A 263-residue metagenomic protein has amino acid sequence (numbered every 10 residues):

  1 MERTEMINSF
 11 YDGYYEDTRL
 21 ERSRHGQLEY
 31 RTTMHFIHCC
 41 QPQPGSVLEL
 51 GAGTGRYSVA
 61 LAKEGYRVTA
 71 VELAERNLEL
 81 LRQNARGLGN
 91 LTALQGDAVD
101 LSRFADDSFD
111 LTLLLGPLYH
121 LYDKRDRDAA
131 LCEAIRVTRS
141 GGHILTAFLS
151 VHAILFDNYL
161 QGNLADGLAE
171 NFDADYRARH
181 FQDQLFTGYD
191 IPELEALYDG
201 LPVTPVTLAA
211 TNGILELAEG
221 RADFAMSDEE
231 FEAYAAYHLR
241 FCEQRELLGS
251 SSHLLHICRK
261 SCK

Functional and structural regions predicted by a protein language model:
M1-P44, R56, A60: Conserved class I S-adenosyl-L-methionine
P44-G51: Conserved class I S-adenosyl-L-methionine
R56-D100: Class I SAM-dependent methyltransferase SAM/SAH-binding core
S102-T112: A short acidic, Gly/Pro-enriched loop at the edge of an enzyme's catalytic core that lines a small-molecule cofactor
D128-S140: A short glycine-rich, Lys/Arg-flanked "PGG" loop and its adjoining helix->strand segment in the class I
I144-F172: Conserved class I S-adenosyl-L-methionine
L185-P202, L208: Short alpha-helix
L201, A209-K263: C-terminal lobe and adjacent flexible extensions of AdoMet/dcAdoMet transferase-like proteins
